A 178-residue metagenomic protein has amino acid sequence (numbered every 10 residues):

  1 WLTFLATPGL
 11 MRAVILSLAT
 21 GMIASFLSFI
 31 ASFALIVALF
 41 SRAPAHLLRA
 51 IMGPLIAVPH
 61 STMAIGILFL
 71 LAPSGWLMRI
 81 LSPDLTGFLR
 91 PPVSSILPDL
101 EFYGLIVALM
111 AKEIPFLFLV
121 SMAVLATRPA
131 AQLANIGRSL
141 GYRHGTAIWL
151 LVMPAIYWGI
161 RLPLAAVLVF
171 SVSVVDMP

Functional and structural regions predicted by a protein language model:
W1-A6, I148: A short amphipathic helical element positioned immediately N-terminal to and/or at the very start of a transmembrane
L2, V175-P178: Short, intrinsically disordered, charge-balanced linker/junction segments flanking boundaries in proteins
T7-M122, A126, A155, G159-D176: Membrane-water interface segments at the C-terminal ends of transmembrane alpha-helices in multi-pass inner-membrane
A126-P129, N135-I156: Short helix-to-coil transition segments within interhelical loops that connect adjacent transmembrane helices
